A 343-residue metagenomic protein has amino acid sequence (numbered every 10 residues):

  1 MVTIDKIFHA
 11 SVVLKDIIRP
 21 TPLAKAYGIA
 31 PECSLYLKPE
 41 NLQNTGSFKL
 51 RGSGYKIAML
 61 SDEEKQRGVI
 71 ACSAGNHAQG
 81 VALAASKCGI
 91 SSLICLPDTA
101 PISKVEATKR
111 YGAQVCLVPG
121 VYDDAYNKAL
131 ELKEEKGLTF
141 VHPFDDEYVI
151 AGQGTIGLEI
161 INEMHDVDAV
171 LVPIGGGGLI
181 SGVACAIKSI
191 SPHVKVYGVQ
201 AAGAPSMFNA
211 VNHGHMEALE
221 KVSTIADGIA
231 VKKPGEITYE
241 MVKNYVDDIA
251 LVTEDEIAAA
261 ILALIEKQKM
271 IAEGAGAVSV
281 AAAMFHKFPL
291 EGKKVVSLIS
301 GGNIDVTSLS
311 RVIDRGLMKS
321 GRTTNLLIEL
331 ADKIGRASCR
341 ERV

Functional and structural regions predicted by a protein language model:
M1-S338: PLP-dependent amino-acid enzyme catalytic core
E341-V343: Positively charged, low-complexity/disordered segments
